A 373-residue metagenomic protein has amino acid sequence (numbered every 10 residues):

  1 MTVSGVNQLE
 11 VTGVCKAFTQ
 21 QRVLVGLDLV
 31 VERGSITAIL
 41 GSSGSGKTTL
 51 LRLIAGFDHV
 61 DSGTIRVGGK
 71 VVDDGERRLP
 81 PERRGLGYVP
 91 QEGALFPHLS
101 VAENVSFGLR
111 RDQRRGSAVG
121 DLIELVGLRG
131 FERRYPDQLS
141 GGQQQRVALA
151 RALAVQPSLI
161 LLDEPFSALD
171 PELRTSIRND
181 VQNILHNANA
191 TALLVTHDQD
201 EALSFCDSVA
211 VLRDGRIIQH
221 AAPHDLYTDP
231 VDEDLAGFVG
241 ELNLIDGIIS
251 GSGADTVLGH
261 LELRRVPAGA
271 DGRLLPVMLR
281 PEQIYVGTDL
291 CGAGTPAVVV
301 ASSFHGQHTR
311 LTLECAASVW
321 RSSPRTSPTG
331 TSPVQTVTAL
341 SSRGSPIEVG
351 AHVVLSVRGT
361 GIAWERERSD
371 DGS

Functional and structural regions predicted by a protein language model:
M1-C15, L290-G292, R368-S373: ABC-family P-loop ATPase nucleotide-binding domain
L9, L24-G26: Conserved structural motif at the start of ABC-family nucleotide-binding domains
L40-S42: The feature captures the beta-strand-to-loop junction immediately N-terminal to the Walker
A55: Helix-to-loop junction immediately C-terminal to a conserved catalytic motif
G63-D74: Conserved ABC transporter NBD signature motif
G85-G87, Q91, L95, S100-D234: ABC ATPase nucleotide-binding domains
L242, S252-S373: Non-catalytic connector elements of ABC transporters
